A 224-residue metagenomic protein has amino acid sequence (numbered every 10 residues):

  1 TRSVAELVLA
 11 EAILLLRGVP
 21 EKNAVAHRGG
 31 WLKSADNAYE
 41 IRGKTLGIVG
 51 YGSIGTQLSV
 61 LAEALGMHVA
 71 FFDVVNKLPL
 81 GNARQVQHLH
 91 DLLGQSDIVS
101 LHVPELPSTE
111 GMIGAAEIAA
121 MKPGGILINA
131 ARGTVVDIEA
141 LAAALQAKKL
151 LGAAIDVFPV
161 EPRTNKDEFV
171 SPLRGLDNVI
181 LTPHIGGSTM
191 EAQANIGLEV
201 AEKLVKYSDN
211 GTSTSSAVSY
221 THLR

Functional and structural regions predicted by a protein language model:
T1-T45, Q57-V60, A64, S215: Phosphate-binding beta-alpha-beta segment of Rossmann-like dinucleotide-binding domains, i.e., the NAD(P)
S3, L9-A12, R17, E63 (+4 more regions): Structural/interface elements that position substrates and couple domains in central-metabolism enzymes
S3, Q57, L80, S108 (+3 more regions): Residues that form or flank phosphate/diphosphate-binding pockets in enzymes that use nucleotide phosphates
E6-R17, A24, G94, L101 (+2 more regions): Generic alpha-helical structural context detector
S34-P123: Rossmann-like dinucleotide/phosphate-binding beta-alpha-beta segment
G124-I126, A130-L223: Rossmann-like dinucleotide-binding domain for NAD(H)/NADP(H)
